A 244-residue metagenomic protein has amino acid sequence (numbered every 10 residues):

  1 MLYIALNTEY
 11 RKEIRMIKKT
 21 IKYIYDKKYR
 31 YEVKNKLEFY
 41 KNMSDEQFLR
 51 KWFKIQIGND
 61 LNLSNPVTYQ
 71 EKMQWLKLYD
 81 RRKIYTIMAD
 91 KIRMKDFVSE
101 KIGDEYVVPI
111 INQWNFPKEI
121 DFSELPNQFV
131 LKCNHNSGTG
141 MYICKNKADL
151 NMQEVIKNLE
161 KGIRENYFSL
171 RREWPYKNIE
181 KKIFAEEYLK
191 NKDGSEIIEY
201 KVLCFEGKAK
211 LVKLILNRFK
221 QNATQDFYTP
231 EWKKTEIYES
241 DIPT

Functional and structural regions predicted by a protein language model:
M1-D80: Membrane-proximal basic amphipathic "stem/tether" segments
Y10, G103-D104, I179: Short, structurally constrained coil/turn elements that cap an alpha-helix or connect an alpha-helix to the following
K28-D45, P66, V98, E196-L214: Charged, low-complexity, helix/coiled-coil-prone segments
N59, I84, T224: Glycine-rich, flexible loop/turn motifs
N65-E154, N158-W174, E186: A conserved helix-loop-beta module that forms one wall/lid of the active-site cleft in ATP-utilizing catalytic domains
L125, A148-T244: Phosphate-binding site of ATP-dependent enzymes
